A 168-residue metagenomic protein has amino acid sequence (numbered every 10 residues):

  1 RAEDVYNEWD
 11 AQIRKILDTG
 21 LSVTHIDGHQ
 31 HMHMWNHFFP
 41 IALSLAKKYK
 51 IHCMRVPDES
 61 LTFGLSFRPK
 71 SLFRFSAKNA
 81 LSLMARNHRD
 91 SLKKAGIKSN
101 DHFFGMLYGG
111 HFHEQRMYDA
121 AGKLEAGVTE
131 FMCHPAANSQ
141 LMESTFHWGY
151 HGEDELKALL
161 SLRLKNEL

Functional and structural regions predicted by a protein language model:
E3-H25, N36-E167: Terminal accessory/targeting
G28-Q30: Active-site histidine-anchored catalytic micro-motif
H33: Alpha-helical and His/Cys-centered functional microenvironments
